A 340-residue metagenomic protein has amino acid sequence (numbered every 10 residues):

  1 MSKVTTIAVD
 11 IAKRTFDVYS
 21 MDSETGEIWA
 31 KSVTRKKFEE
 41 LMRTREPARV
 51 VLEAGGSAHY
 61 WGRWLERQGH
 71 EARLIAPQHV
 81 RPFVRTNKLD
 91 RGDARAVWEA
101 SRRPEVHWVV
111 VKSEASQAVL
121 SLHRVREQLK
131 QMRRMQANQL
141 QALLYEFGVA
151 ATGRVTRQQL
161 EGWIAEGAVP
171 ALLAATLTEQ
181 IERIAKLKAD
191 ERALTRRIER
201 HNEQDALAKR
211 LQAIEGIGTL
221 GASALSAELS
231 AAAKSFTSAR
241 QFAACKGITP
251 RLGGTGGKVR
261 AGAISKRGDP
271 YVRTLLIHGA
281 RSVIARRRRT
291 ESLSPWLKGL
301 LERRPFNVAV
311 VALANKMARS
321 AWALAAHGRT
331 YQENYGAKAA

Functional and structural regions predicted by a protein language model:
M1-A340: A detector of single, family-specific signature residues that are central to catalytic or substrate-handling motifs
